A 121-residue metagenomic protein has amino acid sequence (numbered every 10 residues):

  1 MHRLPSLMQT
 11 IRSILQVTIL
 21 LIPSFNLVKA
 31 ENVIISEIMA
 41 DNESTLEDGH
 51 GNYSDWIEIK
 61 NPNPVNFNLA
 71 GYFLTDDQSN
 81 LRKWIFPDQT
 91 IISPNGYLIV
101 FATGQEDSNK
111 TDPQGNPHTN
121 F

Functional and structural regions predicted by a protein language model:
M1-H2, I11, N109, P117: Short, intrinsically disordered low-complexity segments
H2-L15, S24-F25: Bacterial N-terminal signal peptides that target proteins for export
L21-K29: C-terminal segment of classical bacterial N-terminal signal peptides
K29-F121: Activation on beta-sandwich/Ig-like modules and their edge loops
